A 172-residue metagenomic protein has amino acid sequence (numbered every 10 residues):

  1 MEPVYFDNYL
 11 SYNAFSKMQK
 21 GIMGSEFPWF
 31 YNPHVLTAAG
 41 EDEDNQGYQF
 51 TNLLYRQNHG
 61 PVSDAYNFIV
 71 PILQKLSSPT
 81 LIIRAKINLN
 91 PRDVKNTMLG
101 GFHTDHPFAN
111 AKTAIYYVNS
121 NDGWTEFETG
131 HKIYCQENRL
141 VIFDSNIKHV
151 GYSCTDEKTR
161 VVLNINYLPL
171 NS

Functional and structural regions predicted by a protein language model:
M1-T80: Non-heme Fe(II)/2-oxoglutarate
L10-S11, N90-V94, P107, S120-D122 (+2 more regions): Short, solvent-exposed loop/turn segments at secondary-structure junctions
Q74-N96: A short glycine-rich, His/Asp/Glu-containing loop-to-beta-strand
K95-F102, A109-A111, Y117-Q136: A short beta-strand-loop-beta hairpin characteristic of the jelly-roll/cupin
T97, I133-V150: Conserved metal-binding segment of the jelly-roll/cupin
G101-H103, K148-D156: Short beta-strand His + acidic residue motifs that chelate non-heme Fe in jelly-roll/DSBH and cupin folds
A114-Y116, E157-S172: A short hydrophobic beta-strand segment most commonly corresponding to one strand of the jelly-roll/cupin
